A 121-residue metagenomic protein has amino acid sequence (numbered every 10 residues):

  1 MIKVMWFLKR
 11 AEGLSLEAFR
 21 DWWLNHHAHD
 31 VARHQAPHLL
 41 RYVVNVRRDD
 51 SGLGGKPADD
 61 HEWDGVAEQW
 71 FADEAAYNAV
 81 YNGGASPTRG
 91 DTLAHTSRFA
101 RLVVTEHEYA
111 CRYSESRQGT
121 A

Functional and structural regions predicted by a protein language model:
M1-A121: Macromolecular interaction modules
